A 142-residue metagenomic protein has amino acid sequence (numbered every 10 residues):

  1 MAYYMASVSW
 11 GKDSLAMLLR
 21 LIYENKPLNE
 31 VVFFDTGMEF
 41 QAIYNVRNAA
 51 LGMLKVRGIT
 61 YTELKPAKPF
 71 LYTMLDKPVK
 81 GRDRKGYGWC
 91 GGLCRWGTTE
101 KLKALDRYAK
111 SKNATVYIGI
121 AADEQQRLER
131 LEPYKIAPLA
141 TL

Functional and structural regions predicted by a protein language model:
M1-L142: Nucleotide-activated chemistry modules centered on ATP-dependent adenylation/adenylyltransferase
